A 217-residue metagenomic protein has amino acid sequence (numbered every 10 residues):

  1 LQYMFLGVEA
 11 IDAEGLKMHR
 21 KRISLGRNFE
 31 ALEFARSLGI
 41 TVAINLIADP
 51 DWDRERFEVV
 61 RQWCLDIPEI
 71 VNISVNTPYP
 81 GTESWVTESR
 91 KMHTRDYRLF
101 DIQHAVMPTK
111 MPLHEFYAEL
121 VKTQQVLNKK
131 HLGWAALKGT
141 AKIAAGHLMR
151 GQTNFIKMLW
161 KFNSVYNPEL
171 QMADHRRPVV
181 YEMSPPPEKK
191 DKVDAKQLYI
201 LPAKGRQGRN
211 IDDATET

Functional and structural regions predicted by a protein language model:
L1-D12, K21-S84, K122-L148: Conserved C-terminal portion of the radical SAM core fold that forms the substrate/S-adenosylmethionine-binding
D12-A13, L113: Alpha-helix N-cap/helix-start and coil->helix boundary motif
L16-M18: Short, glycine-/aromatic-enriched active-site segment of Class I SAM-dependent methyltransferases
E83-Y97, D101-T217: Radical SAM enzyme core and accessory elements
